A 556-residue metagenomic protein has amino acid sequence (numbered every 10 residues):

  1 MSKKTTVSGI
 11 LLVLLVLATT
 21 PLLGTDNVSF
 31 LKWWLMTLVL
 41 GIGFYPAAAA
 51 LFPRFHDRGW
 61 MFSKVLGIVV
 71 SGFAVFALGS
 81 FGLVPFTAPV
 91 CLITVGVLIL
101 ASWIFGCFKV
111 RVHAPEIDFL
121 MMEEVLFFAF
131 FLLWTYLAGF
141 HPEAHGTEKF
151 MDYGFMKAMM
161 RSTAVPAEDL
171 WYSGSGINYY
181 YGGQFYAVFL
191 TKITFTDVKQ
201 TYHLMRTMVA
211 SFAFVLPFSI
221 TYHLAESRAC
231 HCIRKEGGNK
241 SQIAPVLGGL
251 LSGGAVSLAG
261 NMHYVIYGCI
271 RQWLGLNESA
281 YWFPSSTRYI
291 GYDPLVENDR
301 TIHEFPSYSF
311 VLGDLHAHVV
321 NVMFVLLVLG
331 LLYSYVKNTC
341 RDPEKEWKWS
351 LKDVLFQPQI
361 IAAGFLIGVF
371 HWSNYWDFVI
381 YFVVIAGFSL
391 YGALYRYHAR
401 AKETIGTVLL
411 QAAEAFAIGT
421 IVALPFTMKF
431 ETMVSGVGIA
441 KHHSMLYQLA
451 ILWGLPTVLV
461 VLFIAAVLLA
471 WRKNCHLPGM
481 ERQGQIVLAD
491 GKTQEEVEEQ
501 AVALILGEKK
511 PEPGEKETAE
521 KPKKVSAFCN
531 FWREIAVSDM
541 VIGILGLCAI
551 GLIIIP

Functional and structural regions predicted by a protein language model:
M1-D118, V422-T427, V434-A466, H476-S526 (+2 more regions): Membrane-embedded, hydrophobic transmembrane alpha-helices
T25-L31, D118-E123, A129-L327, L332: Active-site lumenal/periplasmic loops and adjacent helix-entry segments of GT-C-fold, multi-pass membrane
L40-F44, A48, L100, A213-L224 (+3 more regions): Transmembrane alpha-helical segments
G43-R58, S80, K109-V110, D118 (+2 more regions): Transmembrane alpha-helical segments of multipass membrane enzymes and assembly factors that act on membrane-embedded
V84-V90, A114-M121, G237-L247, K352-L355 (+2 more regions): Membrane-interfacial entry segments at the cytosolic side of transmembrane helices
E148-F155, R161-S162, G268-E304, A413-H442 (+3 more regions): Transmembrane-lumen/periplasm boundary regions of multi-pass, lipid-linked membrane glycan transferases
S309-L312, I361-S373: Membrane-interface alpha helices of multi-pass inner-membrane proteins
L332, V336-P343, K348, V354-L355 (+3 more regions): Perimembrane helix-loop-helix junctions
